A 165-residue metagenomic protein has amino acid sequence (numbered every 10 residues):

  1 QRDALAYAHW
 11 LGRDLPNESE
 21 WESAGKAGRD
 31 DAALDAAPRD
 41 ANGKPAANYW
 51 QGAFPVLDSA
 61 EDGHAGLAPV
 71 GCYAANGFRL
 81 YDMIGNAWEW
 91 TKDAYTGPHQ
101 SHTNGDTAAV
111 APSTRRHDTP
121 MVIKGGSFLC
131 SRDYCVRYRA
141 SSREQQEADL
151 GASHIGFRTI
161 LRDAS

Functional and structural regions predicted by a protein language model:
Q1-E144, A148-G151, I160: Functional-site microenvironments in short loops/helix caps that host divalent-cation chemistry
S153-S165: Short, structured beta-strand segments at or near domain termini in extracellular proteins/domains
